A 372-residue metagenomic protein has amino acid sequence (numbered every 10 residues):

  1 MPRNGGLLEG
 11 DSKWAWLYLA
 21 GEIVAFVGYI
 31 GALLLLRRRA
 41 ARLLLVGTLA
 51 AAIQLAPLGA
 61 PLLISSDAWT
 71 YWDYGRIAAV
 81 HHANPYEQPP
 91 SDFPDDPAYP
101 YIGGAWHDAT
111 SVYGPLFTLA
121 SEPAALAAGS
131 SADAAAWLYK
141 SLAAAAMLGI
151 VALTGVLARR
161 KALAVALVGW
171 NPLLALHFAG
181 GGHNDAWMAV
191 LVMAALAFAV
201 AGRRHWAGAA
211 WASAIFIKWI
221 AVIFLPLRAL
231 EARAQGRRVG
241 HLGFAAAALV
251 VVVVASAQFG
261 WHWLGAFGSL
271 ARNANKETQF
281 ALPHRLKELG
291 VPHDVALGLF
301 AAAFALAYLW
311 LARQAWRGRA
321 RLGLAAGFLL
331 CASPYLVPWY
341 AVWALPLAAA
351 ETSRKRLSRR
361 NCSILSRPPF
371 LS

Functional and structural regions predicted by a protein language model:
P2-P57, Q314-R319: Start-transfer (signal-anchor) and selected internal transmembrane alpha helices of multi-pass inner/ER membrane
V27-L34, A134-K161, A189, L306-L311: Transmembrane-helix motifs of polytopic, lipid-linked glycan transferases
A40-K140: Intramembrane catalytic core of multi-pass membrane enzymes that act on lipidic substrates
A41-V46, T154-P172: Transmembrane-helix signature of polytopic, membrane-embedded enzymes that assemble or transfer cell-envelope glycans
A152-L153, M188-R203, A326: Specific aromatic-rich, kink-prone transmembrane helix
I223-L249: Perimembrane helix-loop-helix junctions
R237-G240, L249-S256, G268-P334, P338 (+1 more regions): Aromatic/glycine/proline-enriched transmembrane-helix motif characteristic of membrane-embedded glycan-assembly enzymes
T352-S372: Aromatic-enriched
